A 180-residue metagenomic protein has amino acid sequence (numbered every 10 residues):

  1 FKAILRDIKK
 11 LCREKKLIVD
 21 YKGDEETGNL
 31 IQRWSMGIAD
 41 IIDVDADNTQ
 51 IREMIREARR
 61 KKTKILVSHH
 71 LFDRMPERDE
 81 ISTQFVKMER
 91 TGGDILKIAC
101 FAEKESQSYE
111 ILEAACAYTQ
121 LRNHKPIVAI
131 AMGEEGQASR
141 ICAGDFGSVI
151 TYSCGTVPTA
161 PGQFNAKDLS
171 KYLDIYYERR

Functional and structural regions predicted by a protein language model:
F1-I38: N-terminal active-site wall of soluble small-molecule enzyme domains
F1-L11, E26, A46-K62, P76-D79 (+1 more regions): Active-site-adjacent beta->alpha loops and helix N-cap segments on the catalytic face of soluble alpha/beta enzymes
L5, L30-Q32, M54-I55, F85 (+1 more regions): Generic hydrophobic/aromatic pocket-lining and core-packing "Φ" positions
E14, W34-I41, E57-V67, R90-I95 (+2 more regions): Glycine-enriched alpha-helix->loop->beta-strand junction motifs that scaffold or abut catalytic
I18-D24, A39-I51, L66-M75, D94-E105: Catalytic beta/alpha-barrel core
E26-W34, E77-K87: Short, acidic/polar
I81-E89, L96, E103: Outer-membrane beta-barrel transmembrane domain signature
A115-R180: C-terminal alpha-helical cap/extension of soluble enzyme domains
